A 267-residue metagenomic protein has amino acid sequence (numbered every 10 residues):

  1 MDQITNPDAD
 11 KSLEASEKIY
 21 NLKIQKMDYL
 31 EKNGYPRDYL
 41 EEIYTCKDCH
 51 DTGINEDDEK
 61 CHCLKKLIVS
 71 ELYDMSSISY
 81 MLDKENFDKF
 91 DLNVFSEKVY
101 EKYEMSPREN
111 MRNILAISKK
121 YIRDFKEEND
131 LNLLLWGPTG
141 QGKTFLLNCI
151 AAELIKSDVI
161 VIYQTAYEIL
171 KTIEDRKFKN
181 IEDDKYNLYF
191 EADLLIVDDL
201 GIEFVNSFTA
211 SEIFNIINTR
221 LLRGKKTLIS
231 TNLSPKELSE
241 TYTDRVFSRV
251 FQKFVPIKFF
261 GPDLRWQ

Functional and structural regions predicted by a protein language model:
M1-D38: A broadly conserved sequence feature marking short terminus-proximal activation segments in nucleic acid-centric
G34-N86: Interdomain "pre-motor" coupling segment immediately N-terminal to P-loop NTPase/helicase cores
D83, F87-L133: Pre-Walker A (pre-P-loop) alpha-helix and adjacent loop at the N terminus of AAA/AAA+ ATPase modules, a conserved
V99-S106, R112-I114, D130, L154-E191 (+1 more regions): Short glycine-rich substrate-engagement loop in P-loop NTPases that contacts/grips substrate
N129-L146: Walker A/P-loop nucleotide-binding motif
I169-R176, N180, E203-Q267: Replace "adjacent to P-loop NTPase cores in ATP/GTP-dependent enzymes" with "adjacent to NTP-binding cores
